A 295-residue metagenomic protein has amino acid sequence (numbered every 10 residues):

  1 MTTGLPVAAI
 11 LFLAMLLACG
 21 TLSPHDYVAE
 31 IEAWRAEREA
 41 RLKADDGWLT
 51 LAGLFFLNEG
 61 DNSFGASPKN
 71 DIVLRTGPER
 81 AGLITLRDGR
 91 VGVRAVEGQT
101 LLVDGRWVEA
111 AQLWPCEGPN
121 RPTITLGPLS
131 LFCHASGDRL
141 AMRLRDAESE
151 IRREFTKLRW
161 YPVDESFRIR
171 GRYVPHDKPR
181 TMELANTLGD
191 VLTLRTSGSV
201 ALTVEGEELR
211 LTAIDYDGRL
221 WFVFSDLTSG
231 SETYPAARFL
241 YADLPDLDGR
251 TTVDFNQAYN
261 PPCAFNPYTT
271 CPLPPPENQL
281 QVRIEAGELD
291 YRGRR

Functional and structural regions predicted by a protein language model:
A8-A18: Bacterial N-terminal signal peptides
L22-F55: N-terminal pre-domain segments of enzymes
L51, F56-R121: Forkhead-associated
R80-L86, P128-A135, G171, L209-A213: Broad, structure-driven detector of short, well-ordered beta-strand segments within folded domains
R94-E97, L102-R170, D177-P179, G287-R292: C-terminal boundary/linker segments immediately following FHA domains
G105-G118, E208-Q257: An exposed acidic His-Trp-rich patch
L158, L227-S231, Y241-L244, R250-R295: Extended, aromatic/histidine-rich regions of cofactor-dependent oxidoreductases associated with respiratory
R172-S229, Y234: Flexible, glycine-rich surface segments
